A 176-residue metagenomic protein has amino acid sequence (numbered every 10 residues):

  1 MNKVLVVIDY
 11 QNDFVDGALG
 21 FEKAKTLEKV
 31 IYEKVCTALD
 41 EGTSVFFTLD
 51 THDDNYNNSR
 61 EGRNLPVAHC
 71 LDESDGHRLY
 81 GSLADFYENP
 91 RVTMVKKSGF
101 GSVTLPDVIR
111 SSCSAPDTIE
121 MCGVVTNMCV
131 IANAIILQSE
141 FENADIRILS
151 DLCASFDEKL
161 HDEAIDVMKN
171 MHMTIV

Functional and structural regions predicted by a protein language model:
M1-T93, D162, N170: Active-site acidic carboxylates
E33-T37, I131-F141: Histidine-anchored nucleotide/phosphate-binding helix
E41-T43, F141-D145: A short helix->loop->beta-strand "cap" motif at the edges of active sites that frequently abuts
N57-S59, L105-D107, A132-N133, K159-L160: Short, well-ordered secondary-structure micro-motifs
E73-T126: Internal catalytic-core helix/loop-beta-alpha segment that presents or stabilizes conserved functional determinants
V95-K96, T174-V176: Short acidic-hydrophobic, aromatic-tinged amphipathic segments that line or gate anion-handling sites
E120-N127, A144-E158: A short glycine-rich beta-strand->turn/loop micro-motif centered on a GG-aromatic cluster
L137, C153-I165: Structured adenosyl-cofactor binding patch, chiefly the S-adenosyl-L-methionine
